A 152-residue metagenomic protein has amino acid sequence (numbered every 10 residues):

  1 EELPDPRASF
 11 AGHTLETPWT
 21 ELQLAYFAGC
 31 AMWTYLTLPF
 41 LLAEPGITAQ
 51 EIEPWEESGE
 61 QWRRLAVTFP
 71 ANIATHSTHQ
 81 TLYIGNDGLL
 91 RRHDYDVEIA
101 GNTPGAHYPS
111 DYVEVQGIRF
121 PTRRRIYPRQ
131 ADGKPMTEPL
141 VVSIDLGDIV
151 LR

Functional and structural regions predicted by a protein language model:
E1-E2, L82: Broad, structure-driven detector of short, well-ordered beta-strand segments within folded domains
E2-I73: Flexible, processing/modification-adjacent segments and terminal tails in exported/periplasmic/extracellular proteins
E60-R152: Gly/Pro-enriched, hydrophobic low-complexity segments that function as extracytoplasmic propeptides/linkers
